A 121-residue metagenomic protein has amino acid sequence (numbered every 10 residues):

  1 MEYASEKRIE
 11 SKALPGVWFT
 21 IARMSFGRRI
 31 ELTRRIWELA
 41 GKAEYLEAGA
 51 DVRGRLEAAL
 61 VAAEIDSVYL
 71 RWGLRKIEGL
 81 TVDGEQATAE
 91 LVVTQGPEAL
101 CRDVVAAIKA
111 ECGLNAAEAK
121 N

Functional and structural regions predicted by a protein language model:
M1-K12: Short acidic, Pro/Gly- and aromatic-enriched capping/linker segments at domain boundaries
V17-T20, M24-N121: Short, surface-exposed, charged amphipathic helix/loop patches that serve as local interaction elements
